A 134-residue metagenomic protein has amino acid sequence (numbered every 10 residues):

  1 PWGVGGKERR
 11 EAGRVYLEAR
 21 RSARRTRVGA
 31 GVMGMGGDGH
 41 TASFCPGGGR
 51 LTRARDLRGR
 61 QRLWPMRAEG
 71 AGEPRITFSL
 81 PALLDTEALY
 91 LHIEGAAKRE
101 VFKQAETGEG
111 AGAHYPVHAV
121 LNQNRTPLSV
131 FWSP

Functional and structural regions predicted by a protein language model:
P1-P134: Conserved phosphate- and dinucleotide-binding cores of soluble alpha/beta proteins, encompassing both enzyme active
